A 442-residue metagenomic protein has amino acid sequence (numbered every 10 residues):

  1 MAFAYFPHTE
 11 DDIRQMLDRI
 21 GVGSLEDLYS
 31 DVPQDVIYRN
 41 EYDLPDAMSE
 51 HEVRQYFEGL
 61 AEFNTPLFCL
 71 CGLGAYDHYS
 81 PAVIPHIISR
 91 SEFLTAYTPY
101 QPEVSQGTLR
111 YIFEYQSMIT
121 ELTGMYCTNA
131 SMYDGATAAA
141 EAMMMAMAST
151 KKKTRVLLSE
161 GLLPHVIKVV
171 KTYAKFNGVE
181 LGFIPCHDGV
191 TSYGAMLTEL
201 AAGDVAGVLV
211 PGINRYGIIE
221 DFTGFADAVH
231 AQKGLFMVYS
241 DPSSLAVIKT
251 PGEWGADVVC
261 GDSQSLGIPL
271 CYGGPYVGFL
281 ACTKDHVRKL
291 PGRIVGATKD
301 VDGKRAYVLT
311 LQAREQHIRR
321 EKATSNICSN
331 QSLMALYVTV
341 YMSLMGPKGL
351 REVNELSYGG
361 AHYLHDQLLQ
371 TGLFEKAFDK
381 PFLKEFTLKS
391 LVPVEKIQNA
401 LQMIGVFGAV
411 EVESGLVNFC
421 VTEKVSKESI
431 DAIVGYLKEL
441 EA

Functional and structural regions predicted by a protein language model:
M1-E26, S30-V36: Compact, charge-rich alpha-helical regulatory domains located at protein termini
A2-F6, D18, D43-A47, S105 (+16 more regions): Hydrophobic alpha-helical scaffolding
V32-F113, T120: N-terminal entrance/gating region of PLP-dependent enzymes' catalytic architecture
Y100-V104, T120-A140: Short loop-beta-helix segment that forms the pyridoxal 5′-phosphate
G107, T137-D302, L373, L391 (+4 more regions): Conserved PLP-enzyme active-site core in the AAT-like
V205, K348-I433: Conserved C-terminal alpha-helix-loop-beta "cap" of PLP-dependent enzymes that closes/shapes the active-site mouth
L266-G372, K376-D379: Active-site C-terminal subdomain of aminotransferase-like
